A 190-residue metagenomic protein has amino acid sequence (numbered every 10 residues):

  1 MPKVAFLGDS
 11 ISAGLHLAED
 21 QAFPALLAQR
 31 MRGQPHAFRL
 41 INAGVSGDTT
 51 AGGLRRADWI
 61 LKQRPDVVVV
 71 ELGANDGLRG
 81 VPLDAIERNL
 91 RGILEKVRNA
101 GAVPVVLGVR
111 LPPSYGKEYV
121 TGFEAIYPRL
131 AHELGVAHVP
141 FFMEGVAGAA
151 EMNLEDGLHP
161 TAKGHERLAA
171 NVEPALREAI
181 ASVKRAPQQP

Functional and structural regions predicted by a protein language model:
M1-S46, R56-R64: Serine-esterase "nucleophile elbow" of acetyl-processing enzymes
H36, G52-P190: Alpha-helical cap/lid subdomain in secreted, periplasmic, or secretory-pathway luminal O-acyl-processing enzymes
G47-A51: N-terminal helical cap/lid subdomain that shapes the substrate entry/recognition surface in HAD-like hydrolases
